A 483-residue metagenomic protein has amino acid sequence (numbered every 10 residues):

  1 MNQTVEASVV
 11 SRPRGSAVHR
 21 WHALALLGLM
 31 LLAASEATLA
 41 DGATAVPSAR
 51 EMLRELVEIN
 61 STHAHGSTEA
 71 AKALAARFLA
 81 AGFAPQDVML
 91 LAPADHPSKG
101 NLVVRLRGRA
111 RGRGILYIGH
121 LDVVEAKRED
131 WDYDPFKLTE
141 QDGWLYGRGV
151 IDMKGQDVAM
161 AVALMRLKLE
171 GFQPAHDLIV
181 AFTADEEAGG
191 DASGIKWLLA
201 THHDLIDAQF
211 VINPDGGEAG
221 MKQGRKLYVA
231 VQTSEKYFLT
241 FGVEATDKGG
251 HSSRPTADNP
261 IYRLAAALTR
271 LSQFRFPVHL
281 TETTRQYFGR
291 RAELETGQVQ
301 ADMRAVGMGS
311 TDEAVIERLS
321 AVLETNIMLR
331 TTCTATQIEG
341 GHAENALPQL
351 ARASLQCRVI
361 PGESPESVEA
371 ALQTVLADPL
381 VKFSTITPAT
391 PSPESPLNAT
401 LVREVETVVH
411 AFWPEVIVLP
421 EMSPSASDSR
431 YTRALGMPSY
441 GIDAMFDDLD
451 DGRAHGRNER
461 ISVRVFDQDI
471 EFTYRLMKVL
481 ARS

Functional and structural regions predicted by a protein language model:
Q3-A25: Bacterial N-terminal signal peptides that target proteins for export
A34-A37: N-terminal signal peptide c-region/cleavage motif recognized by signal peptidases
D41, G189, G216-E471, K478-S483: Metal-dependent amide/peptide-bond hydrolase catalytic core, centered on the "pita-bread" metallohydrolase fold
D41-R148, K154, L167-H176, L355: Acidic/His- and Gly-rich active-site-bordering loop/insert found across diverse amide/peptide-bond hydrolases
A49-L53, T68-A71, A75, D157 (+9 more regions): Extracytoplasmic/secreted envelope proteins and their assembly/folding machinery, especially bacterial periplasmic
R54-S61, A75-F83, M165-L169, H203 (+5 more regions): Sec-exported extracytoplasmic/periplasmic mature domains
T62-A64, D95-P97, G108-R111, L121-E125 (+4 more regions): Solvent-exposed loop/turn segments at secondary-structure junctions within structured extracellular/periplasmic domains
L145, I151-A230: Acidic/histidine-rich catalytic neighborhood of metal-dependent amide-processing enzymes
